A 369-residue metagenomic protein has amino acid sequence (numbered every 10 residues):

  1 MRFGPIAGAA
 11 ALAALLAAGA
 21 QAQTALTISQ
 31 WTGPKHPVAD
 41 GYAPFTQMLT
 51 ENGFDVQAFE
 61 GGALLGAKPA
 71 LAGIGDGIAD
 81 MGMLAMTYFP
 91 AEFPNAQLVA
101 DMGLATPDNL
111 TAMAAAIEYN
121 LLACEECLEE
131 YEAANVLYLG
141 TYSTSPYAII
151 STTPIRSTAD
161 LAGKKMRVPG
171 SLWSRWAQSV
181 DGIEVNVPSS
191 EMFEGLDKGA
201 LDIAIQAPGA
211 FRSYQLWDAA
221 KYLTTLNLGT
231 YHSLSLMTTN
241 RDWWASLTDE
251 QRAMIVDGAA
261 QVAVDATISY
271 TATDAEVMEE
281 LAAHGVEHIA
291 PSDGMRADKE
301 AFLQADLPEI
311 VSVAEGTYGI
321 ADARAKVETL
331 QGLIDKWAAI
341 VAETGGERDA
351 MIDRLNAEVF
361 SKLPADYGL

Functional and structural regions predicted by a protein language model:
M1, A22-Q23: Absolute protein N-terminus
M1-G8: Bacterial N-terminal signal peptides that target proteins for export
G8, Q23-L110, Y138-L369: N-terminal secretory/targeting leader peptides
G8-L12, L16: Hydrophobic helical h-region of N-terminal Sec-dependent signal peptides in bacterial secretory/periplasmic proteins
L16-A22: Sec/Tat signal peptide C-region and signal peptidase I cleavage site
T106-A133: Short, solvent-exposed loop/beta-turn-alpha elements that line the ligand-binding surface or hinge of extracytoplasmic
